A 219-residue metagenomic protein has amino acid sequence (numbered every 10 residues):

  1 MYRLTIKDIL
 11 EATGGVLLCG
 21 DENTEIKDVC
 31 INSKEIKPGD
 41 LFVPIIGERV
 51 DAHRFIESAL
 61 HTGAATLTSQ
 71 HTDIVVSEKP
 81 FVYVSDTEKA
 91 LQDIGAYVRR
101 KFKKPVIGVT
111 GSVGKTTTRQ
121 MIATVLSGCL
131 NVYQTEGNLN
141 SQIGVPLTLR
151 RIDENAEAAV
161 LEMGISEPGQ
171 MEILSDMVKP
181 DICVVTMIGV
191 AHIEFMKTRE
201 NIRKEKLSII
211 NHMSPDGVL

Functional and structural regions predicted by a protein language model:
M1-D93: N-terminal leader/targeting and accessory segments in enzymes
L10, A90-V218: Phosphate-binding loop of NTP-binding sites
